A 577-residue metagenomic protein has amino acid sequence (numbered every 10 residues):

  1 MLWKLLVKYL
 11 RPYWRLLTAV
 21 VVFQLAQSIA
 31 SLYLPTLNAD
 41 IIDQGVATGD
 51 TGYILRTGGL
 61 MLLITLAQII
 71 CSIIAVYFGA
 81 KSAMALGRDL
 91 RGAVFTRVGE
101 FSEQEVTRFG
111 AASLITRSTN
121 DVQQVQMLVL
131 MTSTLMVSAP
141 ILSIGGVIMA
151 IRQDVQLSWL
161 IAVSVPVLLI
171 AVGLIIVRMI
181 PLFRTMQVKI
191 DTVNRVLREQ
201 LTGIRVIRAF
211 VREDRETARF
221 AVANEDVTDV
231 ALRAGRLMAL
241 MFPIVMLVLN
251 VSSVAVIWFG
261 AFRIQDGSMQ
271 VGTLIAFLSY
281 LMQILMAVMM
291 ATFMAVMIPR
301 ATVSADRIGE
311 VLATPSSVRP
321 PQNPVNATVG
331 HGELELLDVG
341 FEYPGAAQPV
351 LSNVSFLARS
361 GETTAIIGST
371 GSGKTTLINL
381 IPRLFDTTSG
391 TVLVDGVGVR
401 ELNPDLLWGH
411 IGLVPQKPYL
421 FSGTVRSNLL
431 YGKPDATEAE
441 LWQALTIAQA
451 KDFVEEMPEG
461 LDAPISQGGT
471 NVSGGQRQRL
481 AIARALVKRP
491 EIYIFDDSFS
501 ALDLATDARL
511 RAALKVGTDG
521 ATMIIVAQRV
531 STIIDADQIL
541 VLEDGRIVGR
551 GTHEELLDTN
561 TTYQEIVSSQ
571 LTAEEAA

Functional and structural regions predicted by a protein language model:
M1-L34, V46-M61, A75-G79, A83 (+12 more regions): Membrane-integrated ABC transporters
P12, L17-I29, M131-M186, W258-M269: Transmembrane helices of ABC transporter permease
P12-R15, E100-Q104, N120-V129, S133 (+10 more regions): An intracellular "coupling" helix at the cytosolic face of ABC transporter transmembrane type-1 domains
V22-F23, Q27-D43, L55, I64-A111 (+11 more regions): Juxtamembrane helix-loop junctions of ABC transporter transmembrane domains
A30, L34, G59, C71 (+7 more regions): Hydrophobic alpha-helical transmembrane segments of ABC transporter permease domains
G49-R56, M149-S164, V172, I176 (+2 more regions): Helix-loop-helix
A327-A577: ABC-type nucleotide-binding domain
